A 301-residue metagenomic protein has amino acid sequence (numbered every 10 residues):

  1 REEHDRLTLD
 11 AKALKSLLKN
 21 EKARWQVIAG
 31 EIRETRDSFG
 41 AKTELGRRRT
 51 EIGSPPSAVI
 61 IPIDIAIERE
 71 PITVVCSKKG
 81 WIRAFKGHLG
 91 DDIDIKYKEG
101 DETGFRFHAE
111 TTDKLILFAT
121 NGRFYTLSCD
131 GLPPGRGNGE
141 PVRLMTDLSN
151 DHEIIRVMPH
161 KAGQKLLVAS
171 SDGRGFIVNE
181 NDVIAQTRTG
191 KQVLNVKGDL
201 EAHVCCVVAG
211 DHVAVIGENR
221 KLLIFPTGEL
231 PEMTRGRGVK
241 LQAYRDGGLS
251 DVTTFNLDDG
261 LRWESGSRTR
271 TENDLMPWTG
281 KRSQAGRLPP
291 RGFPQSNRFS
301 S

Functional and structural regions predicted by a protein language model:
R1-S301: Short, structured "edge-of-domain" segments at secondary-structure transitions
